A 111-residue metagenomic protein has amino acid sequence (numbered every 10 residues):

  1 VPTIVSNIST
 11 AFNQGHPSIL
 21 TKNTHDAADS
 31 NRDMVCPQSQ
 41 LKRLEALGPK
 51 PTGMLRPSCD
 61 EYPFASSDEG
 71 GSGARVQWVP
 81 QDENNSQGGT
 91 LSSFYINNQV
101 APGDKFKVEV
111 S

Functional and structural regions predicted by a protein language model:
V1-S58, P63-S111: Nuclease and nuclease-like effector domains acting on nucleic acids or nucleotide cofactors
